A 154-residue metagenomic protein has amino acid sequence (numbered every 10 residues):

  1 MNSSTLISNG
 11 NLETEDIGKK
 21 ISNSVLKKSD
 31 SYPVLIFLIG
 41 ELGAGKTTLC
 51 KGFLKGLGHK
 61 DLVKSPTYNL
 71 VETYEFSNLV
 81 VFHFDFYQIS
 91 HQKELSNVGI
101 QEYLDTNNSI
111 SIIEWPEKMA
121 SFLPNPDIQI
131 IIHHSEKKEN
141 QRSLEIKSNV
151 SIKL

Functional and structural regions predicted by a protein language model:
N2-N23: N-terminal pre-Walker A segment at the start of P-loop NTPase domains
N2-S4, K55-G58, K93-L95, Q101-L154: Short phosphate-coordinating micro-motif centered on Lys-Gly-acidic
S24-Y32: Phosphate-binding P-loop
I36-L38: Hydrophobic anchor at the beta1->P-loop junction of P-loop NTPases
E41: P-loop (Walker A) phosphate-binding loop of NTP-binding proteins
K46: Conserved lysine of the Walker
H59-Y74: Short beta-strand-centered segment that lines the nucleotide-binding/catalytic pocket of NTP-utilizing
